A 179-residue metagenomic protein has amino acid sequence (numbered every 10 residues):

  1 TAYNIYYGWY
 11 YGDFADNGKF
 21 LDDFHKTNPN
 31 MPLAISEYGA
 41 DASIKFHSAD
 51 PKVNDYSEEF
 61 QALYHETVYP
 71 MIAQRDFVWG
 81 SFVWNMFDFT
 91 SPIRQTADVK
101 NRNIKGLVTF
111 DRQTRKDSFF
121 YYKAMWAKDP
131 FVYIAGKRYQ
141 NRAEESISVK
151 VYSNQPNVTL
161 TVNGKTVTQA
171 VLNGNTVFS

Functional and structural regions predicted by a protein language model:
T1-V171, S179: Extended substrate-binding grooves/exosites of carbohydrate-active enzymes
G174: Charged DNA-binding/catalytic regions of mobile-element recombinases
